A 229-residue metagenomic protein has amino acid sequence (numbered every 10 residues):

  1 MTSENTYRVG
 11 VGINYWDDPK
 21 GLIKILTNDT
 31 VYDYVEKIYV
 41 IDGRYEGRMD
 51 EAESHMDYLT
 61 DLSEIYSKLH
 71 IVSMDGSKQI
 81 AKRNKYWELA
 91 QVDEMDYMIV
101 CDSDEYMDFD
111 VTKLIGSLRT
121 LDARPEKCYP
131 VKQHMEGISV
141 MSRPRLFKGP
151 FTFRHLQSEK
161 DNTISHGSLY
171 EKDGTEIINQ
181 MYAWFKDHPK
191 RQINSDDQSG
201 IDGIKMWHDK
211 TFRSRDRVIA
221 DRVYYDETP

Functional and structural regions predicted by a protein language model:
M1-T30: N-proximal low-complexity "stem/linker" segments adjacent to membrane-targeting elements
V9, S67-H70, E126, T175: Short, conserved active-site loop motifs that form the nucleotide-linked donor/cofactor pocket
T27-G76: Acidic donor-binding segment of Leloir-type glycosyltransferases
V31-D33, S63-Y66, Q91-V92, V100 (+1 more regions): Alpha-helix termination/capping residues and helix-transition junctions
Q79-W87, Y106-P229: Catalytic-site signature of metal-activated, phosphate-bearing donor transferases, centered on the GT-A/GT-A-like
N84-Y97: Active-site nucleotide-sugar/metal-binding loop of Leloir-type enzymes
E94-D108: Short beta-strand-to-loop acidic/aromatic patch adjacent to the donor-nucleotide binding site
